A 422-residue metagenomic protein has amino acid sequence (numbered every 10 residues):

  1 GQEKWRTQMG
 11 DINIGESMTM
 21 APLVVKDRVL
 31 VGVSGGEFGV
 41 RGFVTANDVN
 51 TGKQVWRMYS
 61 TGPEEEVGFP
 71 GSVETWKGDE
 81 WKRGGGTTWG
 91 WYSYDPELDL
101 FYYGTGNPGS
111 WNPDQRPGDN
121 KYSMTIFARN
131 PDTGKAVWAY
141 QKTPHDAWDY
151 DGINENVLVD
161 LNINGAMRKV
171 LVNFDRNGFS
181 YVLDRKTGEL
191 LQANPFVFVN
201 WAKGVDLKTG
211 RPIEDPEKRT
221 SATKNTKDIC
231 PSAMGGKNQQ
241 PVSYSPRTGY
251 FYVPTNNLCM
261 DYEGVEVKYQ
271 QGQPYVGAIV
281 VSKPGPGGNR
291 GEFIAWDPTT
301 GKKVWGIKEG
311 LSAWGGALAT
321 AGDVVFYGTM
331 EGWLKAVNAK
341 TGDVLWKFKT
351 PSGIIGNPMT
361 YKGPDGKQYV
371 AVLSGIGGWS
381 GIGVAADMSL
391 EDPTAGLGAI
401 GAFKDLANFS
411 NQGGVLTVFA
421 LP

Functional and structural regions predicted by a protein language model:
G1-T45, V49-N50, Q54-E80, T88-W89: Asp-box/WD-like beta-propeller blade repeats and closely related beta-sheet repeat scaffolds
Q2-M9, K53-G62, V67-K82, K135-Q141 (+7 more regions): Aromatic (tryptophan-biased) beta-strands that constitute blades/sheets of beta-rich domains
S17-F38, E80-W111, Q115, T125 (+5 more regions): Repeat-blade elements of multi-bladed beta-propeller folds
V31-G42, Y103-N120, N257-P286, G375-N408: Short, conserved, GDST-rich strand-edge loop motifs in beta-rich repeat architectures
D48-T51, P113, P131-T133, R185-T187 (+3 more regions): Short loop/turn segments that connect beta-strands within beta-propeller blades
N177, T320-G413, T417-P422: C-terminal structured "cap/appendage" subdomains that terminate the fold
G235-E263, Q273-F348, S352-Y361: C-terminal substrate/ligand-recognition segments
